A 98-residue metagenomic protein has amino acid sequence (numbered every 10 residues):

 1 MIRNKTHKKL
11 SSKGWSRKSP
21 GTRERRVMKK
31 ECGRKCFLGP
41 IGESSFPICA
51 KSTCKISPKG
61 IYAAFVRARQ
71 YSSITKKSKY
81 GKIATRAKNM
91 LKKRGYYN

Functional and structural regions predicted by a protein language model:
M1-N98: Extended terminal accessory/targeting regions
